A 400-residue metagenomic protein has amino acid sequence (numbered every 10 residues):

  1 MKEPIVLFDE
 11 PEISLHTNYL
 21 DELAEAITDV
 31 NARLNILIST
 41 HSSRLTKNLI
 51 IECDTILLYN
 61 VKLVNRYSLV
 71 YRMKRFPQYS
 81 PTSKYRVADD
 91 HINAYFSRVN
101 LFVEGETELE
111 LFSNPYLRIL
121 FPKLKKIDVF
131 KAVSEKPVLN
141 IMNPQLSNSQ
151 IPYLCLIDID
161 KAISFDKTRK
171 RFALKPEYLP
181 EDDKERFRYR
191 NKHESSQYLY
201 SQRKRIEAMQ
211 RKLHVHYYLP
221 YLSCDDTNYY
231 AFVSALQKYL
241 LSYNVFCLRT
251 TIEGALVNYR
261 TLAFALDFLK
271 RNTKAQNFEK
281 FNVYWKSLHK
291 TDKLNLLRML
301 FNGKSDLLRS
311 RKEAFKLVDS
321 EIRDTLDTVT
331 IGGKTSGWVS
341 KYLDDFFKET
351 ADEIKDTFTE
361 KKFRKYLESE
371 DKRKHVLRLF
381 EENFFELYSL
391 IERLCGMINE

Functional and structural regions predicted by a protein language model:
M1-F8, T17-N18, E22: GG-anchored amphipathic helix commonly corresponding to the ABC/SMC/Rad50 NBD signature/C-loop
E3-I5, A32-L37: Loop/turn-to-beta-strand initiation segments
E12-I13: Short loop immediately C-terminal to the Walker-B catalytic DE motif in ABC-type ATPase nucleotide-binding domains
D21-N31: Helical segment within the ABC ATPase nucleotide-binding domain
T40-R44, L63: Conserved H-loop
L45-T55: Short regulatory helix/loop adjacent to the ATP-binding pocket of P-loop NTPases
K62-E400: Acidic, divalent-metal-binding catalytic cores of TOPRIM and closely related two-metal-ion phosphodiester/pyrophosphate
